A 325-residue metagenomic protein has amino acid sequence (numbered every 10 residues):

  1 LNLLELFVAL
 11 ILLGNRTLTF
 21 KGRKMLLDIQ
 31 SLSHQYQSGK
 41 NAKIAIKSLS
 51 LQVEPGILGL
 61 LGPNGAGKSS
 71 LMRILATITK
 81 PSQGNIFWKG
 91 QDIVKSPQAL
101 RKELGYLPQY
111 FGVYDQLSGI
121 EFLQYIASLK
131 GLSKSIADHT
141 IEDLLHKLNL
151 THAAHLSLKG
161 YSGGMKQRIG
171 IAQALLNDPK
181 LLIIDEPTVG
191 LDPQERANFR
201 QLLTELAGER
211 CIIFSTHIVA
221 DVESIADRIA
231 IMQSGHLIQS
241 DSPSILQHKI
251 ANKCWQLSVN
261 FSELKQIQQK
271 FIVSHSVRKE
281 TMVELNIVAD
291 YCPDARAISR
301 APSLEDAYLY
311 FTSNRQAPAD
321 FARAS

Functional and structural regions predicted by a protein language model:
F20-I29, S33-S48, S96-P97: A short, flexible loop at the N-terminus of ABC-type nucleotide-binding domains that lies
P63-G67: Walker A (P-loop) phosphate-binding loop of ABC-type ATPase nucleotide-binding domains
A76: Helix-to-loop junction immediately C-terminal to a conserved catalytic motif
G84-K95, A99-L100: Conserved ABC transporter NBD signature motif
Q124, S128, S135-A153: Conserved ABC ATPase "signature" region
L182-E186, L191: Catalytic Walker B motif of ABC-type/P-loop ATPase nucleotide-binding domains
